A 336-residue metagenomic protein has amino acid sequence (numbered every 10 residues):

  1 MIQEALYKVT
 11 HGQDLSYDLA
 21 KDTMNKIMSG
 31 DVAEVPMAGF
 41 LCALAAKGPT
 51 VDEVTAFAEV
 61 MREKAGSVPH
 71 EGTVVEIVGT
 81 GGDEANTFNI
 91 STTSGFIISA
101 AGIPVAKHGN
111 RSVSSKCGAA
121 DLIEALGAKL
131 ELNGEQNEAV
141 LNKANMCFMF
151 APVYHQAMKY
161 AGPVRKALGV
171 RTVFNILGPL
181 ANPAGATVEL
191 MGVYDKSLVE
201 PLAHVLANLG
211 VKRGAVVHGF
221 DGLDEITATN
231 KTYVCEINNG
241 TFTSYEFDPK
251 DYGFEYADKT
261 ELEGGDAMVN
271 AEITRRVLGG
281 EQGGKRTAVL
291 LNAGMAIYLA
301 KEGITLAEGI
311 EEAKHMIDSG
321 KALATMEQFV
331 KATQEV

Functional and structural regions predicted by a protein language model:
M1, V9-T55, E63-H70, A288-V289: N-terminal glycine-rich anion-binding loops that anchor highly charged ligand groups
M1-H11, E76-I77, A106: N-terminal small/glycine-rich loop or linker at the start of catalytic domains across soluble metabolic enzymes
K8-T10, E63-G66, T87, G102 (+2 more regions): Glycine-rich anion-binding loops and their surrounding alpha/beta cores
T10, L41-A45, E76-G81, A296: Short glycine-rich or small-residue beta-strand-to-loop segments that form or flank ligand, phosphate, metal/Fe-S
S16, A33-E34, T50, S91 (+4 more regions): Helix N-cap / loop-to-helix initiation motif
P36-M37, A106-H108, V216: Short beta-strand segments at enzyme active-site cores
L41, F88-A144: A glycine-rich phosphate/pyrophosphate-binding beta-strand-loop-alpha-helix module
G48-V113: Active-site cofactor/substrate anionic-group-binding motifs, chiefly glycine- and Lys/Arg-rich phosphate-binding loops
